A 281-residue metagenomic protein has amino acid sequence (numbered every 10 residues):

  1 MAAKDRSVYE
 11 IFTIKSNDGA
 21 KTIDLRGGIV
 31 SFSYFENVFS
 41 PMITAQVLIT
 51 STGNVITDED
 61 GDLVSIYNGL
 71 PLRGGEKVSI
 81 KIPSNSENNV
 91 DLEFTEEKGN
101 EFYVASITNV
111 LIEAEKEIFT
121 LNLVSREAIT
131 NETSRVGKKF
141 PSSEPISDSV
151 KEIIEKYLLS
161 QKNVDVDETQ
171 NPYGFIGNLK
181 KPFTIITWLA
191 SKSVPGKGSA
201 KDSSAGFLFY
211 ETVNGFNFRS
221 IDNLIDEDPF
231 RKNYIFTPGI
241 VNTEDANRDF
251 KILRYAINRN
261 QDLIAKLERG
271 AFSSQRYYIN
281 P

Functional and structural regions predicted by a protein language model:
M1-E132: Assembly/oligomerization scaffold segments
F35-G69, I240-P281: An acidic/polar, Gly/Ser/Thr-rich interaction patch typically located in mid-to-C-terminal regions of proteins
D58-E59, E132-V136, P229-K232: Short, charged, solvent-exposed linker or helix-capping segments at domain edges/interfaces that act as flexible hinges
R73-S79, S143, N233, I240: Glycine-centered loop/turn motifs
I118, S125-E127, D165-G270, S274: Short beta-strand-centered interaction patches in the first periplasmic/extracellular domains of large envelope
I129-S134, V150-G177: N-terminal export/assembly leaders
K138-P145: Alpha-helical support elements that line or immediately flank enzyme active sites and cofactor-binding pockets
S147-K151, I186: Extracytoplasmic/secreted envelope proteins and their assembly/folding machinery, especially bacterial periplasmic
